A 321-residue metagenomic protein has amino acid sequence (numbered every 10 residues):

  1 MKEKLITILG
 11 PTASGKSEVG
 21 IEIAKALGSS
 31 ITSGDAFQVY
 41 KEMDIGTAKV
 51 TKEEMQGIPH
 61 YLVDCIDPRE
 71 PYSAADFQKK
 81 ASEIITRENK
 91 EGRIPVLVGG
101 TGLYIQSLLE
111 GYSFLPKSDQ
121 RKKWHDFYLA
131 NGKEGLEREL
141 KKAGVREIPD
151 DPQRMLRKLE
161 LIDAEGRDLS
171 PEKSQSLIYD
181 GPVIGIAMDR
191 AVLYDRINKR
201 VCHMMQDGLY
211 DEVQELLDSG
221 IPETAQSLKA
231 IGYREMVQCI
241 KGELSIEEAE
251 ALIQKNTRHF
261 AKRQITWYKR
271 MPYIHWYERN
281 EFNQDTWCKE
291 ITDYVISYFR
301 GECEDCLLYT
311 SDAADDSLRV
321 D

Functional and structural regions predicted by a protein language model:
M1-S311: Phosphate/pyrophosphate-binding catalytic cores of soluble transferases and nucleic-acid-acting enzymes
Y309-D321: Single conserved hydrophobic/aromatic residue that forms the stacking wall/gate of nucleotide- or nucleobase-binding
